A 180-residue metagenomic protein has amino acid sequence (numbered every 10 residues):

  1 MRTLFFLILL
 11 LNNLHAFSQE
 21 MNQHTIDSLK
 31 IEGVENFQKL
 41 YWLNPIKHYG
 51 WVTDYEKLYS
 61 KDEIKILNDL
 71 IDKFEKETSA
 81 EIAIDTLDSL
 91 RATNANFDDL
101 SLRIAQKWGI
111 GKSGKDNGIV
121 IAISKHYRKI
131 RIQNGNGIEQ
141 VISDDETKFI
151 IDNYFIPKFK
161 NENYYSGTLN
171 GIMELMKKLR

Functional and structural regions predicted by a protein language model:
M1-N22: Bacterial Sec-dependent N-terminal signal peptides
H15-V120, K125-R180: A structural boundary signal for the start of the first folded domain, especially the loop/turn and N-capping region
